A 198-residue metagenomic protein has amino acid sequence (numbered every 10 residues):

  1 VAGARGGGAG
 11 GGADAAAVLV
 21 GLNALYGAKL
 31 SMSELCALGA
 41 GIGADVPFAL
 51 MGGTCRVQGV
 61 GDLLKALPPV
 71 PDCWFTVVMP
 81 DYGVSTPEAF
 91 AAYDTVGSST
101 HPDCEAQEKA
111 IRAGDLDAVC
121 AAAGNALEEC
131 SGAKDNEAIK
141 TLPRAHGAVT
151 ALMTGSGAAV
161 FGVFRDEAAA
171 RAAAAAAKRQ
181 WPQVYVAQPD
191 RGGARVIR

Functional and structural regions predicted by a protein language model:
V1-G7, V149-A151, V184: Short pre-catalytic strand/loop immediately N-terminal to key active-site residues, enriched for Gly-Thr
G3, G10, T154-A158: Glycine-rich beta-strand-to-loop/alpha-helix junction loops that act as flexible
G8-E34, F48-G52: DPxDG-like acidic metal-binding loop motif
G21-L38, D166-R179: Phosphate-handling active-site elements
V57-T150, R165-R171, A175-K178, P182 (+1 more regions): Conserved, helical-rich catalytic subdomain that frames metal- and/or nucleotide-binding sites in enzyme alpha/beta
F161-V163: Short hydrophobic/aromatic beta-strand micro-patches that form the beta-sheet surface supporting nucleotide- or nucleic
